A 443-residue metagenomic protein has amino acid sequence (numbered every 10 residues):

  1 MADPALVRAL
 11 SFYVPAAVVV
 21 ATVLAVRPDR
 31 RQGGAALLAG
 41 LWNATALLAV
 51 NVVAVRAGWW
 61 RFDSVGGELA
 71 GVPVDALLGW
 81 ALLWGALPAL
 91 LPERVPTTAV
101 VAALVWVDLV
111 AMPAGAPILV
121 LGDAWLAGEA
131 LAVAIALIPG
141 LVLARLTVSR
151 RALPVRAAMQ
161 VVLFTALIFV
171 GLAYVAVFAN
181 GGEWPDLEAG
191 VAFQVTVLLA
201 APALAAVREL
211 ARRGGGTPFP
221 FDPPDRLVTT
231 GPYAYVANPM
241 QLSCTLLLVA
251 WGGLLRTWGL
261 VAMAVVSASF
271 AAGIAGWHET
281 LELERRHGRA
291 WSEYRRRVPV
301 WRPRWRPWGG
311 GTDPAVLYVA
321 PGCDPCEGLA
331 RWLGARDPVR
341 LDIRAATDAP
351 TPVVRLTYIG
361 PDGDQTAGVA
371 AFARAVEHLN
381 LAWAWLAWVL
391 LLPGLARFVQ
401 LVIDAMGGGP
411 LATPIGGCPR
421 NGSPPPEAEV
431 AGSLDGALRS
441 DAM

Functional and structural regions predicted by a protein language model:
M1-T229, T245-V316, R336, R397 (+1 more regions): Membrane-anchoring alpha-helices and their flanking helix-loop junctions
P202-A205, A237, P321, A367: A conserved hydrophobic position in a structured secondary element of the catalytic/binding core that shapes
D225, T230-V236, Q241: Solvent-exposed interhelical
D225, Y235, D364-Q365, L391 (+1 more regions): Aromatic-acidic/polar surface patches that form glycan- and anion
T230, A237, E377, L381-A412: Short hydrophobic helices that act as membrane-entry/anchoring signals
P239, L248, D364-A367: Glycine/small-residue-rich hydrophobic helix-like segments
Q241, A290, P325: Short phosphate-engaging motifs
G310-A384, G408-M443: Soluble, non-transmembrane catalytic domains of enzymes that act on hydrophobic metabolites at membranes
